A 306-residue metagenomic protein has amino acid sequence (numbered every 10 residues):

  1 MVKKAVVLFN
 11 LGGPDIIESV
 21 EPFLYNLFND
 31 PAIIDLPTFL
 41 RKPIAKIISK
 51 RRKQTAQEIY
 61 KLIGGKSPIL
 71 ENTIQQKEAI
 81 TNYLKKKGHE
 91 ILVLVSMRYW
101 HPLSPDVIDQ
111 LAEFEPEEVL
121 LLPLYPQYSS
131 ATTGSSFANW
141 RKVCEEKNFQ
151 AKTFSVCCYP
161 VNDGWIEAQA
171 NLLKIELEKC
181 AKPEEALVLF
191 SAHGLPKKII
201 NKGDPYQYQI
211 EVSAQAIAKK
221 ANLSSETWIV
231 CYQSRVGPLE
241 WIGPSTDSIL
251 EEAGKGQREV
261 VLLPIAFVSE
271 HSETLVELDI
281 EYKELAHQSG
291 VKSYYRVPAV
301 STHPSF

Functional and structural regions predicted by a protein language model:
M1-F306: Active-site-proximal alpha-helix that buttresses catalytic centers in soluble enzyme cores
